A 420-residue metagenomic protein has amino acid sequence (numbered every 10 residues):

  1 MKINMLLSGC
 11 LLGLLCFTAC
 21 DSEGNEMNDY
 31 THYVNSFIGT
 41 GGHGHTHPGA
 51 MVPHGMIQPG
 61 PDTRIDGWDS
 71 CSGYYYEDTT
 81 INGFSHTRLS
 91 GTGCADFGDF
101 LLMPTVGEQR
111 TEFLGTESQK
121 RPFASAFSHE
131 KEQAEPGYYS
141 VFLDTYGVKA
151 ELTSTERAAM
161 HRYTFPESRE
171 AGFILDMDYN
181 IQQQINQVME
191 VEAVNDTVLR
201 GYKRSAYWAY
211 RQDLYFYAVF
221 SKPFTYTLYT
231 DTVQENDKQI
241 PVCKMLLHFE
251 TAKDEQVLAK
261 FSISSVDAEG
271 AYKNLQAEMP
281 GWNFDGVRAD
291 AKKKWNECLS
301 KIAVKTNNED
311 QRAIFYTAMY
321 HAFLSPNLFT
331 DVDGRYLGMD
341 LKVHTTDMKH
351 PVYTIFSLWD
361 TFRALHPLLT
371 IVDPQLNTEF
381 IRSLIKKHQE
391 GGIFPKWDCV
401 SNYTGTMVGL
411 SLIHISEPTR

Functional and structural regions predicted by a protein language model:
M1-L7: Bacterial N-terminal signal peptides that target proteins for export
I3, P418-T419: Twin-arginine (Tat) signal peptide motif
C10-L12: Hydrophobic helical h-region of N-terminal Sec-dependent signal peptides in bacterial secretory/periplasmic proteins
F17-A19: C-terminal motif of bacterial Sec signal peptides marking the signal peptidase cleavage site
G24-I413, R420: Accessory carbohydrate-recognition regions in carbohydrate-active enzymes
